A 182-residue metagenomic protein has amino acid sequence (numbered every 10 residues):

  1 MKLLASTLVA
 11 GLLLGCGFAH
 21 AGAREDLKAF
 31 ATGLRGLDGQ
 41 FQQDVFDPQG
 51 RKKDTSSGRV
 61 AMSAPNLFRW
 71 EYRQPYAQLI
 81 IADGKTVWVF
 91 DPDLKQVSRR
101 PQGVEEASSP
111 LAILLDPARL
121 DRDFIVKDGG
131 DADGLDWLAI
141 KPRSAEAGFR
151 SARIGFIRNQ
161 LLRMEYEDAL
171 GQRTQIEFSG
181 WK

Functional and structural regions predicted by a protein language model:
M1-A5: Positively charged n-region of N-terminal signal peptides that target proteins for export
S6-C16: Bacterial N-terminal signal peptides
A19-K53: N-terminal leader/targeting segments and the immediate start of mature chains
L34-D38, T55-S57, S63-P65, P75 (+6 more regions): Extracytoplasmic
S57-S109, T174-Q175: An acidic-aromatic
S98, D121-K182: Gly/Pro-enriched, hydrophobic low-complexity segments that function as extracytoplasmic propeptides/linkers
